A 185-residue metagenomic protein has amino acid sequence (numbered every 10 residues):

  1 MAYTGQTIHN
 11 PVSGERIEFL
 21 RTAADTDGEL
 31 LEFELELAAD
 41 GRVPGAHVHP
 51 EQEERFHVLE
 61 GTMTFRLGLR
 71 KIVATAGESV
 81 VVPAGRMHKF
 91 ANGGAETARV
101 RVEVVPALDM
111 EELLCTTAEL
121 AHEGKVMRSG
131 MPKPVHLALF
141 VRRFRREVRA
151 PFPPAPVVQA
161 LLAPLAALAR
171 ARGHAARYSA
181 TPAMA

Functional and structural regions predicted by a protein language model:
M1-L30, G41-Q52, H57, T62-A185: Jelly-roll (double-stranded beta-helix
